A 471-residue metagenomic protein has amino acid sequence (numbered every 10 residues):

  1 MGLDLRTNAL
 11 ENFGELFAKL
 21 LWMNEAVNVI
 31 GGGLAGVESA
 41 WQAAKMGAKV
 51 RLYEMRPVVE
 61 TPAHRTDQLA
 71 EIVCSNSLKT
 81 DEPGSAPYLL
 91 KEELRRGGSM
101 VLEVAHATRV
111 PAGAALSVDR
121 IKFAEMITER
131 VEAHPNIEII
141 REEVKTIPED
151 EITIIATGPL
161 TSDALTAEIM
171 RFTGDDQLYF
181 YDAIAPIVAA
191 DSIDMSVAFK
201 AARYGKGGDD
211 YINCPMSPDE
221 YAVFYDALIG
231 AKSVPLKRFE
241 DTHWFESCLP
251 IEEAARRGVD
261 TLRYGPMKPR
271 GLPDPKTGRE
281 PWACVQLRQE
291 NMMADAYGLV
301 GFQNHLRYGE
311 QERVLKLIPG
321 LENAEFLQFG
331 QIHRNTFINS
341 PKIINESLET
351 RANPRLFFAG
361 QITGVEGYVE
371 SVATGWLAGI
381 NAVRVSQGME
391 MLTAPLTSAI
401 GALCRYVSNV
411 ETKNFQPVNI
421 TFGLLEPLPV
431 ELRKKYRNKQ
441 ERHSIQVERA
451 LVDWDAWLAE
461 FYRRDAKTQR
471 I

Functional and structural regions predicted by a protein language model:
N8-L21, R464-R470: Short, low-complexity, charge-dense intrinsically disordered segments
N24-A35: Beta1/beta-strand and adjacent pyrophosphate-binding region of the FAD-binding site in flavoprotein oxidoreductases
W41-A48, L52-L102, L396-I400, C404: N-terminal FAD cofactor-binding segment of flavoenzymes
D81-T128, E132: A conserved beta-strand/loop capping segment in the N-terminal third of enzymes that catalyze redox or closely related
A133-R288, M293, Y297-Y308, E312: Predominantly flavin-linked oxidoreductase catalytic cores and closely associated redox partners
L299-V365, V372-T374, L392-N409, P417-N419 (+1 more regions): A glycine-rich dinucleotide-binding beta-alpha-beta segment and adjacent secondary-structure elements that constitute
V372-L392: Internal hydrophobic alpha-helix adjacent to the cofactor/substrate pocket in enzyme cavities
P417-F461: C-terminal auxiliary extensions adjacent to catalytic cores
